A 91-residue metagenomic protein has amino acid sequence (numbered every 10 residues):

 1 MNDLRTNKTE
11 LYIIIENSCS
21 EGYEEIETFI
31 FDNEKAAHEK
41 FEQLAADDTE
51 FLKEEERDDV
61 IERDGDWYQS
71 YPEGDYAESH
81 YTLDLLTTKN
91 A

Functional and structural regions predicted by a protein language model:
M1-L4, I15-N17, G65-P72: Intrinsically disordered, low-complexity boundary segments flanking structured domains
M1-T9, L86-A91: Short intrinsically disordered terminal tails
D3-I26: Short aromatic-glycine-(Arg/Gly/Cys) micro-motifs in beta-strand/loop hairpins
I26, L44-A91: Short, mixed-charge low-complexity intrinsically disordered segments
F31-E34: Conserved aromatic
A36-F41: Short amphipathic alpha-helices within nucleic acid-binding modules
